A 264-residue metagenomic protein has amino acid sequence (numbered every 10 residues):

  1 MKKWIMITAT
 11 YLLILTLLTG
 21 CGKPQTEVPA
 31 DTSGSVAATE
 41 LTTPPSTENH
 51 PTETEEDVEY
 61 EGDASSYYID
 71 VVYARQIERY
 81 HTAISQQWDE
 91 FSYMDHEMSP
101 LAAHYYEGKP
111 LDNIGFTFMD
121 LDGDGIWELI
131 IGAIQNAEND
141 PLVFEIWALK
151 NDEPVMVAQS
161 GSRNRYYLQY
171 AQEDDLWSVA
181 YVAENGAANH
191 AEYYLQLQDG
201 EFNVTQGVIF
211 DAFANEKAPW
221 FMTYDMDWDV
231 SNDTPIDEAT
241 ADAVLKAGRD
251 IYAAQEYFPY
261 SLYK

Functional and structural regions predicted by a protein language model:
M1-T10: Positively charged n-region of N-terminal signal peptides that target proteins for export
L17-G20: C-terminal motif of bacterial Sec signal peptides marking the signal peptidase cleavage site
G22-E27, D31-G34, L41, H50-I84 (+1 more regions): Acidic, small-residue rich beta-repeat scaffolds with periodic aromatic anchors
E55-P110, V155-R165: Blade-edge motifs of beta-propeller repeat domains
D112-L121, R165-S178: Beta-propeller blade termini
G123-A133, E173-A180: Acidic/hydrophobic-patterned starts of short beta strands in beta-sheet-rich repeat architectures
E138-L142, G186-N189: Short, solvent-exposed loop/turn segments at conserved positions within beta-propeller repeat blades
D140-Q159, L195-Q198: Beta-propeller blade repeat segments, especially FG-GAP/WD-type strand-to-loop junctions in 6- to 7-bladed propeller
